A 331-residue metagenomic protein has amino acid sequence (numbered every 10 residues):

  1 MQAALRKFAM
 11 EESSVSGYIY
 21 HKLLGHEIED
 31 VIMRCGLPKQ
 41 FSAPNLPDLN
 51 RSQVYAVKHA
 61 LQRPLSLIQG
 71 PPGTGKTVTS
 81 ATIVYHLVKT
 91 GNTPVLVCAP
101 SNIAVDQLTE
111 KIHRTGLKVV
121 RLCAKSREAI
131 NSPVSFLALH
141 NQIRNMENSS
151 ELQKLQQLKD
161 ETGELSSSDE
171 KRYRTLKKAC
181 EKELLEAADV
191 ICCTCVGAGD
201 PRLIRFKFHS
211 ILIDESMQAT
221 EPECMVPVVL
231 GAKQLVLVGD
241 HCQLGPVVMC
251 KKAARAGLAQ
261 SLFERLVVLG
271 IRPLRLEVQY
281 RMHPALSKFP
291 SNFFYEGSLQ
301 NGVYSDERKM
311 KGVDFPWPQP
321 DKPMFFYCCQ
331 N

Functional and structural regions predicted by a protein language model:
M1-V54, E110, R114, I130-E161: Pre-ATPase regulatory/linker segments immediately N-terminal to the P-loop/RecA-like helicase/translocase core
D30-M33, P38, P133-F208: Conserved helicase NTPase catalytic core signature
L46-Q62, T79, C193: N-terminal pre-P-loop "Q-motif" helix
S52, Q62-I68, N92-T93, D189: Pre-Walker A (Motif I) flank of P-loop NTPase domains
T74, T79, I83-H113, V120-C123 (+1 more regions): Conserved RecA-like ASCE P-loop NTPase motor core of nucleic-acid helicases/translocases
T90-T93, S101, V196-N331: Conserved helicase motor core of SF1/SF2 NTP-dependent helicases
G116-E128, Q300: Conserved RecA-like helicase motor-core motifs
